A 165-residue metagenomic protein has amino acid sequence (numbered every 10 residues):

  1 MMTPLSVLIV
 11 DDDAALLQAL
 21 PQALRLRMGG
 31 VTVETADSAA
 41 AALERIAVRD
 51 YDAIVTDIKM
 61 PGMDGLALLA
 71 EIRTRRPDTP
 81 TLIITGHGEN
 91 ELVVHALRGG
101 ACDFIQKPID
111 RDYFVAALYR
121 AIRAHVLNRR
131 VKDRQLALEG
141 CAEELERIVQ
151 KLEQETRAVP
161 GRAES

Functional and structural regions predicted by a protein language model:
A14-E34: Two-component/phosphorelay signaling modules centered on CheY-like receiver
T35-E44, G65: Helix N-cap/capping motif at the beta->alpha junctions
R49-V55: Active-site beta3 strand of CheY-like receiver
M60: Receiver (REC) domain active-site loop signature in two-component systems and cognate sites in sensor histidine kinases
E91, I109-L118, I122: C-terminal output helix
D133-S165: C-terminal output/effector regions of signal-responsive regulators
